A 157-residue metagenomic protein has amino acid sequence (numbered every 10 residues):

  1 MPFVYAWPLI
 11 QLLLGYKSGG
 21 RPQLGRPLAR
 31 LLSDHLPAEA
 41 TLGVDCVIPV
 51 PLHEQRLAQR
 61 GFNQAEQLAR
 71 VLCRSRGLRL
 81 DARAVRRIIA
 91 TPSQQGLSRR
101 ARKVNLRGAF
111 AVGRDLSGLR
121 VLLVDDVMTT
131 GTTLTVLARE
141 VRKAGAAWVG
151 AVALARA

Functional and structural regions predicted by a protein language model:
M1-L123, T130-A157: Conserved PRPP/pyrophosphate-binding segment of the phosphoribosyltransferase/PRPP-pathway fold
